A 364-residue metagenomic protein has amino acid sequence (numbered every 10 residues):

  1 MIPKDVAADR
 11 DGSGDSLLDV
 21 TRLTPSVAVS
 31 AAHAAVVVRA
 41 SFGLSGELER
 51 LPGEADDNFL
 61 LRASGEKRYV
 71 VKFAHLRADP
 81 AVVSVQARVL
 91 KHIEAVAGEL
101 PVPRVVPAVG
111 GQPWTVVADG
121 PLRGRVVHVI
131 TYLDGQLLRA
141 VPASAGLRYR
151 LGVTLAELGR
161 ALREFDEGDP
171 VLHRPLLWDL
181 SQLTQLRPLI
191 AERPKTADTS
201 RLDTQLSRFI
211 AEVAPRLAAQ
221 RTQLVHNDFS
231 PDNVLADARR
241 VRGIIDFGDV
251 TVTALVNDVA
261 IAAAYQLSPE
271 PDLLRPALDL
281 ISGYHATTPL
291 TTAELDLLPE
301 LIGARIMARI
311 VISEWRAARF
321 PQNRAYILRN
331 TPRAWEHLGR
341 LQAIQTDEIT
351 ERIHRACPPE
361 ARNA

Functional and structural regions predicted by a protein language model:
M1-Q112, R240, R355-A364: Conserved NTP-binding catalytic cores of kinases and kinase-like/nucleotidyltransferase enzymes across multiple kinase
L17, R22, L189, R309-A364: ATP/Mg2+ or Mg2+-diphosphate-binding catalytic cores that bind nucleotide phosphates or diphosphates via glycine-rich
V27-A40, D166-E167, L183-N227, P289: An alpha-helical support segment within catalytic cores of ATP-dependent transferases
L51-G65, V70-V71, V105, I210-N257 (+1 more regions): Active-site acidic catalytic loop and adjacent metal/ATP-binding pocket of ATP-dependent phosphoryl transfer enzymes
S64-D166: ATP-binding pocket architecture of kinase catalytic cores
V109, A140-A197, T222, A325-L328: A cross-family kinase active-site recognition segment
G111, R123-V141, L183-E192, A308-A325: A glycine-centered beta->alpha junction motif in the catalytic cores of kinase/phosphotransferase enzymes
V256-P289, G303-P321: Active-site activation/catalytic loop segments of kinase-like enzymes and analogous catalytic loops in related
